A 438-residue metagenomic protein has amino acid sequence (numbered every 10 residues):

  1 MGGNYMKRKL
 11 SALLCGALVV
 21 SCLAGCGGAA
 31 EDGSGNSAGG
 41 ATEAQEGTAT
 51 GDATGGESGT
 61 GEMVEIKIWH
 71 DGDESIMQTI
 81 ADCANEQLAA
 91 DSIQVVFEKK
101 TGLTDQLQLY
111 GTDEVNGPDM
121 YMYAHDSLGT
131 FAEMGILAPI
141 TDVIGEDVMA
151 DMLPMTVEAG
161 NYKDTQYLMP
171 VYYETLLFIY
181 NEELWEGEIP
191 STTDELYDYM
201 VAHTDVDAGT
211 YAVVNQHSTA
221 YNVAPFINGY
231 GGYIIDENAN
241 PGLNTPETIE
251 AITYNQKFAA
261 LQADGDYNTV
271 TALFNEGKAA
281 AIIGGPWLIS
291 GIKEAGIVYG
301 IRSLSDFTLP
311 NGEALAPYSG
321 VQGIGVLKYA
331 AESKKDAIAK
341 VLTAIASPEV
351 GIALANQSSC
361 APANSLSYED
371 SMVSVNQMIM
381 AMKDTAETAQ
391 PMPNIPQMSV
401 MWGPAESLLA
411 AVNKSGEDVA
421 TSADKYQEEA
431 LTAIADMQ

Functional and structural regions predicted by a protein language model:
S11-C15, C26-G129, P310-N311, S333 (+2 more regions): Conserved N-terminal structural module of periplasmic/extracytoplasmic solute-binding proteins
D52, G56, Y123-L177, E195-Y197 (+4 more regions): Hinge/lid segment of periplasmic solute-binding proteins
N85, T253-K334: Extracytoplasmic/periplasmic substrate-binding proteins
E86-M152, E183, E188-S191, A280-A281 (+3 more regions): Extracytoplasmic "Venus flytrap"/periplasmic binding protein-like
Q108-L109, N116-D119, E146-E183, Y211-A212 (+2 more regions): A structural signal for short loop-to-beta-strand junctions that line the ligand-binding cleft of periplasmic/secreted
Y199-M200, N238-Y267: Glycine-centered hinge/linker elements that transmit conformational signals in sensory and ligand-binding systems
T204-V206, L342-A363: Periplasmic-binding protein-like
A355-A411, A435-D436: Long, aromatic- and glycine/proline-rich binding clefts that accommodate carbohydrate-like moieties
